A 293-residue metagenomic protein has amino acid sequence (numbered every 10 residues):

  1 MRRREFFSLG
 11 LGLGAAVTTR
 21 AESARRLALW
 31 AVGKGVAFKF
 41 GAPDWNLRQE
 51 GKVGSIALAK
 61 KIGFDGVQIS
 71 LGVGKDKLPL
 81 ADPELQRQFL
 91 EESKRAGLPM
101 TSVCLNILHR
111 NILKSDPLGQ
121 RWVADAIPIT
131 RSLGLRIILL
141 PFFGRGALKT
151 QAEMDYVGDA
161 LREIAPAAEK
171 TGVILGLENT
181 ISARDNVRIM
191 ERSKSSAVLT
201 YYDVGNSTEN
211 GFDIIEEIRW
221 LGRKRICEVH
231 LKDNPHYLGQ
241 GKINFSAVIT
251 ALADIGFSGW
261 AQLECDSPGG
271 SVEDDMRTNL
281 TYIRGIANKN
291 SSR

Functional and structural regions predicted by a protein language model:
R2-K39, N46-I62, A183-R293: Histidine-acidic metal/acid-base catalytic patches
G10-L11, A16-V17, V32, G54-I56 (+5 more regions): Active-site acidic/histidine proton-transfer and metal-coordination neighborhood in alpha/beta enzyme cores
V32-G41, T101-H109: N-terminal small/glycine-rich loop or linker at the start of catalytic domains across soluble metabolic enzymes
I62-V73, S102-I107, F142: Short, conserved active-site loops that position catalytic residues or coordinate cofactors/metal ions across diverse
Q68, S102-C104, L139, G176 (+2 more regions): Conserved beta-strand positions in the central sheet of alpha/beta enzyme cores
S70-L90, G144-K149: Glycine-rich, proline-tolerant flexible connector loops at the mouths of alpha/beta enzymes
G72, L108, F143, T180 (+2 more regions): Flexible loop residues that form catalytic and substrate-binding hotspots at small-molecule/glycan-binding clefts
D82-Q86, D116-V123, E153-L161, D213-R219 (+1 more regions): Charged helix-capping and loop-helix junction motifs
